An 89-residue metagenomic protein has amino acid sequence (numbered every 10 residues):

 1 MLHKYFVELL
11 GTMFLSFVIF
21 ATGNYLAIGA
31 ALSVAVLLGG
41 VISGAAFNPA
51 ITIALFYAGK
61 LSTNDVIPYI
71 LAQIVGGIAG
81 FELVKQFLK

Functional and structural regions predicted by a protein language model:
M1-K89: Membrane-interface helix-loop junctions and terminal tails of multi-pass membrane proteins
